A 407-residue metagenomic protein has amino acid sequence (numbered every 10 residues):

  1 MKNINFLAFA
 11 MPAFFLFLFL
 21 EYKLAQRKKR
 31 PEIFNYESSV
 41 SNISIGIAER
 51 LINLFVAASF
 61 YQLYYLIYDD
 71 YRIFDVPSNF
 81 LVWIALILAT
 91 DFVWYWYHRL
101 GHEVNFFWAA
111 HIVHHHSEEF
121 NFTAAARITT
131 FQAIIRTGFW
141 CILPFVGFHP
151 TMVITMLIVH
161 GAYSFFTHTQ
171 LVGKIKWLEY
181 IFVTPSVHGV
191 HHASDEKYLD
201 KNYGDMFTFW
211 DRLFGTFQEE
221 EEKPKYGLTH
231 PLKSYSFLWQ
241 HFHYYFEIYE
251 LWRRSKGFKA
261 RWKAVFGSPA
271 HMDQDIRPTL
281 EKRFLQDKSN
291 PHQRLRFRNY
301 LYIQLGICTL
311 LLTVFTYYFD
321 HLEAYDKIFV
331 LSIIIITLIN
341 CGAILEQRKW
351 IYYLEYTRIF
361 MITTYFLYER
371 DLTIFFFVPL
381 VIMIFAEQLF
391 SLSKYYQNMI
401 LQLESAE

Functional and structural regions predicted by a protein language model:
M1-F14: Hydrophobic transmembrane alpha-helical segments in integral membrane proteins
K2-N3, F145-T155, D320-H321, Y368-F375: Transmembrane helix interruption/hinge and helix-loop junction motifs
L7, E119-T123, F166-Q304, G342 (+2 more regions): Cytosolic/stromal cytosol-facing helical appendages immediately following the last transmembrane segment
F9, I33-I47, A324-S332: Loop-to-helix transition at the N-terminal end of transmembrane alpha-helices
F15-L24, L88-E103, G161-G173, T184-V190 (+2 more regions): Transmembrane alpha-helical segments that form the membrane-embedded catalytic/substrate-channel core of multi-pass
F19-V40: Membrane-interface helix-loop junction between the first two transmembrane segments
I47-S59, S78-L238: Membrane-embedded catalytic scaffold of the fatty acid hydroxylase/desaturase
P291-L372, F376-I400: Substrate-recognition/cap regions that form aromatic- and gly/pro-loop-enriched pockets for small-molecule ligands
